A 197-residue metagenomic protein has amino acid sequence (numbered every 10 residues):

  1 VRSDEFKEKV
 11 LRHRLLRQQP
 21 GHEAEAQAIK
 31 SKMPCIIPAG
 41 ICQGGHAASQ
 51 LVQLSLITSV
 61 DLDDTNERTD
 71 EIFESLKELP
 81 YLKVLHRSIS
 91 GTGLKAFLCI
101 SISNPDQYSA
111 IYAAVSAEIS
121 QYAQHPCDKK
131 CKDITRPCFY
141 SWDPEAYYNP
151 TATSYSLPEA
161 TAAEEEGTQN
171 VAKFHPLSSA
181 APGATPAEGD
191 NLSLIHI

Functional and structural regions predicted by a protein language model:
V1-L56, A181, T185: DNA replication initiation on ssDNA origins
E5, K9-L15, L157-G167, V171-F174: Long, charge-rich alpha-helical interaction segments
G45-Q50, F73-I89, Q124-K129: Catalytic micro-motifs at enzyme active sites that drive phosphoryl/nucleotidyl and oxygen chemistry
V60, K77, K83-Q107, I111 (+1 more regions): Histidine-centered divalent-metal-coordination microenvironment in nucleic-acid enzymes
D61-R68: Short, surface-exposed ligand-recognition loops at beta-strand->loop->(often short) alpha-helix junctions that present
I72-E78, I100-H125, A146-T161, N170-F174: Helical (often loop-to-helix) elements that flank the catalytic cores of nucleotide-handling enzymes
A163-E164, F174-E188: Intrinsically disordered, low-complexity segments enriched in serine/proline and basic residues
I195-I197: Conserved small/polar residues in nucleotide/adenosyl-binding loops
